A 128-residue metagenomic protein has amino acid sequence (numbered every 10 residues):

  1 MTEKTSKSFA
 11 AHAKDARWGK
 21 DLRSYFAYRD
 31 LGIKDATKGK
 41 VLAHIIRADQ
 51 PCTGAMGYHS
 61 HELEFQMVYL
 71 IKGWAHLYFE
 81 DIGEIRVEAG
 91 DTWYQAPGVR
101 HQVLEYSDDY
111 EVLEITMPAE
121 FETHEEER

Functional and structural regions predicted by a protein language model:
K4-G19, Q102-R128: Double-stranded beta-helix
R17-H59, E64: A short glycine-rich, His/Asp/Glu-containing loop-to-beta-strand
T37, H76, F121: Flexible, glycine-rich phosphate/dinucleotide-binding loops and adjacent beta-alpha linkers at cofactor/substrate
I45-A48, S60-L77, I115-P118: Short, conserved beta-strand element in jelly-roll/cupin
I45-R47, D91, H101: Hydrophobic/aromatic beta-strand elements that line small-molecule binding cavities or substrate pockets in beta-rich
G57, L77-Y78, Q95, R100-S107: Short beta-strand His + acidic residue motifs that chelate non-heme Fe in jelly-roll/DSBH and cupin folds
L63, G83, V99-R100, D108-D109: A generic "binding-loop/recognition-motif" signal
D81-G98: Short acidic-glycine-tyrosine-enriched beta hairpin
